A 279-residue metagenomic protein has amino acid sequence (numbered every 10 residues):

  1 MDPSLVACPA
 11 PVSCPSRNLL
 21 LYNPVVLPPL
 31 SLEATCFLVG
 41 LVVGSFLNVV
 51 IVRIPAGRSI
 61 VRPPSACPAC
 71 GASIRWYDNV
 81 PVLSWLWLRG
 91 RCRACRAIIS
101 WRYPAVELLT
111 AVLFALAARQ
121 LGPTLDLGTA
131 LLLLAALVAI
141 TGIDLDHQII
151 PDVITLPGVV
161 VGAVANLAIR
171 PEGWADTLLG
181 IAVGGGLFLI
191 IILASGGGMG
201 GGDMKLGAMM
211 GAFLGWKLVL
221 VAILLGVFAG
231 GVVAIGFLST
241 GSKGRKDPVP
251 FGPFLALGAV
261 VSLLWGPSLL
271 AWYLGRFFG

Functional and structural regions predicted by a protein language model:
S13, L21-Y22: Short, positively charged and aromatic/hydrophobic N-terminal segments
N23-P55: Long, highly hydrophobic alpha-helical transmembrane signal-anchor segments
C36, L127-I235, A271-G279: Functional transmembrane core segments of multi-pass inner-membrane proteins
L47-R102, F251: Membrane-proximal soluble regions of multi-pass membrane proteins
I99-E107, D152: Select subsegments of transmembrane alpha-helices in polytopic membrane proteins, especially boundary-proximal
A117-T129: Transmembrane helix-loop-helix
I235-V261: Interfacial loop-to-transmembrane junctions
